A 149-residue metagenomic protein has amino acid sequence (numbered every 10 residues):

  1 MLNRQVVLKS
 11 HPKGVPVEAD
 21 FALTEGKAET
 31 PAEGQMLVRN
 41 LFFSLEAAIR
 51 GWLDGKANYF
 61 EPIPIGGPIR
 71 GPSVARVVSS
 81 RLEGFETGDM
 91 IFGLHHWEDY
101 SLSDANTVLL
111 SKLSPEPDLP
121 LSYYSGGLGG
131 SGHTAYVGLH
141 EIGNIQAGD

Functional and structural regions predicted by a protein language model:
M1-R4: Extreme N-terminal starter segment of soluble prokaryotic enzymes
V7, A28, S79, L102-S103: Conserved hydrophobic "DFG−1" position in protein kinase catalytic cores
L8-G14, F43-L45: Short polar catalytic/cofactor-binding loops
P16-K27: Short glycine/threonine/proline-enriched tight-turn/helix- or strand-capping micro-motif at secondary-structure
D20-A22, L53-K56: Short, glycine/charged-enriched secondary-structure capping and boundary segments
A28-L45, D54-W97: Glycine-rich beta-strand-centered segment in the early N-terminal region that forms part of a ligand/cofactor-binding
I49-G51: Conserved short beta-strand elements that form part of the metal-binding/catalytic scaffold of enzyme active sites
G71-R76, E86-D149: NAD(P)H dinucleotide-binding glycine-rich loop of Rossmann-like/cofactor-binding domains, especially the beta1-alpha1
